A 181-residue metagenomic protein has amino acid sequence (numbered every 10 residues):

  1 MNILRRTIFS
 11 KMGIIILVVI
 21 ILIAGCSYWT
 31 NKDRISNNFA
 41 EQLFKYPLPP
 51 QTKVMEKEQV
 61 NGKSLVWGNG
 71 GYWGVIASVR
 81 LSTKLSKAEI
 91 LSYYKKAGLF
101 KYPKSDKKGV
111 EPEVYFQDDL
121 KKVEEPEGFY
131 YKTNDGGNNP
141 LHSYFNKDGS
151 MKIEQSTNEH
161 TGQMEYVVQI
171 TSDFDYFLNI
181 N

Functional and structural regions predicted by a protein language model:
N2-W73, S82-K96, F100-N181: An acidic-aromatic pocket/loop used at catalytic or ligand-binding sites
V75-A77: Short amphipathic alpha-helical segments
